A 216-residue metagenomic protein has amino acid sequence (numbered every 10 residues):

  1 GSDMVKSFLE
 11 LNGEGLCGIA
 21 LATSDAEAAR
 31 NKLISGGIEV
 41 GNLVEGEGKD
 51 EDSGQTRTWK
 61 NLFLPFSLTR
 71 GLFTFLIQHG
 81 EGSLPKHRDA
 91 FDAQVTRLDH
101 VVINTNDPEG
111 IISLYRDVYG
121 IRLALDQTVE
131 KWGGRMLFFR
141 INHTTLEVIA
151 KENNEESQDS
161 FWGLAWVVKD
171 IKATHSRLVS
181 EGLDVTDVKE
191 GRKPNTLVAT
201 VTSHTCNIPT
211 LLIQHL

Functional and structural regions predicted by a protein language model:
G1-F8: Glycine/small-residue-rich interface belts in oligomeric ring/scaffold proteins and their assembly partners
F8-E14, F66-T69, D92, F138-F139 (+3 more regions): Short, low-complexity cationic-aromatic patches
E14-L21, F75-I112, F161-L164: N-terminal beta-strand motif that seeds the catalytic metal site of vicinal oxygen chelate
A20, E27-A93, L137-R140, E147 (+1 more regions): Vicinal oxygen chelate
A20, S24, I77, L114 (+5 more regions): A structural feature that tracks compact, well-ordered secondary-structure segments with a strong bias toward
S24, N106, V167-K169, T186 (+1 more regions): A structural detector for beta-sheet-dominated domains
E27-N42, E109-V118, R122-G133, E156-S160 (+1 more regions): Extended intrinsically disordered, low-complexity coil regions enriched in Ser, Thr, Gly, Ala and often Pro
H87-K151: A mid-sequence, solvent-exposed acidic-amphipathic segment
